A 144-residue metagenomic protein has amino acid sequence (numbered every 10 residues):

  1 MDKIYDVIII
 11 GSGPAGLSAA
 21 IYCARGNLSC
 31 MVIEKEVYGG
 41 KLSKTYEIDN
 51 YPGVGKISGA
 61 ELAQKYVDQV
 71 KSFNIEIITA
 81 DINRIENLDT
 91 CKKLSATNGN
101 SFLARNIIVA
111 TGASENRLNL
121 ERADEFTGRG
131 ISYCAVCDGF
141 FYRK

Functional and structural regions predicted by a protein language model:
M1-I10, I77-K144: FAD-binding core/adjacent interface of flavoenzyme oxidoreductases
Y5-M31: N-terminal Rossmann-like FAD-binding beta1-loop-alpha1 element of flavoenzymes
G13-A15, V37, A113-E115: Residue-level detector of alpha-helix initiation sites
A20-I21, K44, N119-R122: Short amphipathic alpha-helical segments
G26, I48-D49, A123-T127: Glycine-rich, phosphate-binding/catalytic loops in enzymes
V32-E36: Conserved acidic E/D residue at the C-terminus of a beta-strand in Rossmann-like folds
V37-Y38, K56, V136-C137: Short, acidic/turn-prone active-site loops that include or flank metal/cofactor- and phosphate-binding residues
S43-S101: N-terminal Rossmann-like dinucleotide/flavin-binding domain of flavoprotein oxidoreductases that bind FAD/FMN
